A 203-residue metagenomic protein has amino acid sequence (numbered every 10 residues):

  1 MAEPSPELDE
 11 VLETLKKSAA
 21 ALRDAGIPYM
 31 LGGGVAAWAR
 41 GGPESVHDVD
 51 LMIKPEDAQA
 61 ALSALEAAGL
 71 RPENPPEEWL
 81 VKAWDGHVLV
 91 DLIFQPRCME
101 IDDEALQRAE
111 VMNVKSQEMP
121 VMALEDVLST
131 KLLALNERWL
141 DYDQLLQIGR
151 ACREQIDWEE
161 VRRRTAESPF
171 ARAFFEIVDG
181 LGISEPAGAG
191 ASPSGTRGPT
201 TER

Functional and structural regions predicted by a protein language model:
M1-R203: Compositionally biased terminal segments of proteins
